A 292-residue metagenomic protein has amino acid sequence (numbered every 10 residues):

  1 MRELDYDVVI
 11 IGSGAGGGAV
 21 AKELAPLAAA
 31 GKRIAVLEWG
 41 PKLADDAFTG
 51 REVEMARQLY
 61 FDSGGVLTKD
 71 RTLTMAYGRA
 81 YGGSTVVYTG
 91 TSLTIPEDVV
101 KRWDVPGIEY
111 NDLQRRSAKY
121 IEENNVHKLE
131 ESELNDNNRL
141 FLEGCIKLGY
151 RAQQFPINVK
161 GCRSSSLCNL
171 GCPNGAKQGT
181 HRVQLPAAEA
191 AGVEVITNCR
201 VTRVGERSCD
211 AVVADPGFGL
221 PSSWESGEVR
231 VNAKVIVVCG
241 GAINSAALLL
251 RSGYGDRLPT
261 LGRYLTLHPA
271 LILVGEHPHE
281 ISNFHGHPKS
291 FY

Functional and structural regions predicted by a protein language model:
M1-D5, E225: A short, basic/flexible loop-to-alpha-helix module at the beginning of a structural domain
Y6-V36: N-terminal Rossmann-like FAD-binding beta1-loop-alpha1 element of flavoenzymes
A21-L24, F48-G50, G78, L248-R251: Short amphipathic alpha-helical segments
P26-A28, R33, G40-D45, A190 (+2 more regions): Glycine-rich loop(s) and the adjacent beta-strand/alpha-helix scaffold that form part
A30-K32, L37-I95, D136-I146: N-terminal FAD cofactor-binding segment of flavoenzymes
Y81, T85-C162: Rossmann-like flavin
L129-N137, N169-A187, I196-N198: Short beta-strand to alpha-helix junction loop
P156-I157, T197-G217: A conserved short coil-to-beta-strand element within the FAD-binding core of flavoproteins
